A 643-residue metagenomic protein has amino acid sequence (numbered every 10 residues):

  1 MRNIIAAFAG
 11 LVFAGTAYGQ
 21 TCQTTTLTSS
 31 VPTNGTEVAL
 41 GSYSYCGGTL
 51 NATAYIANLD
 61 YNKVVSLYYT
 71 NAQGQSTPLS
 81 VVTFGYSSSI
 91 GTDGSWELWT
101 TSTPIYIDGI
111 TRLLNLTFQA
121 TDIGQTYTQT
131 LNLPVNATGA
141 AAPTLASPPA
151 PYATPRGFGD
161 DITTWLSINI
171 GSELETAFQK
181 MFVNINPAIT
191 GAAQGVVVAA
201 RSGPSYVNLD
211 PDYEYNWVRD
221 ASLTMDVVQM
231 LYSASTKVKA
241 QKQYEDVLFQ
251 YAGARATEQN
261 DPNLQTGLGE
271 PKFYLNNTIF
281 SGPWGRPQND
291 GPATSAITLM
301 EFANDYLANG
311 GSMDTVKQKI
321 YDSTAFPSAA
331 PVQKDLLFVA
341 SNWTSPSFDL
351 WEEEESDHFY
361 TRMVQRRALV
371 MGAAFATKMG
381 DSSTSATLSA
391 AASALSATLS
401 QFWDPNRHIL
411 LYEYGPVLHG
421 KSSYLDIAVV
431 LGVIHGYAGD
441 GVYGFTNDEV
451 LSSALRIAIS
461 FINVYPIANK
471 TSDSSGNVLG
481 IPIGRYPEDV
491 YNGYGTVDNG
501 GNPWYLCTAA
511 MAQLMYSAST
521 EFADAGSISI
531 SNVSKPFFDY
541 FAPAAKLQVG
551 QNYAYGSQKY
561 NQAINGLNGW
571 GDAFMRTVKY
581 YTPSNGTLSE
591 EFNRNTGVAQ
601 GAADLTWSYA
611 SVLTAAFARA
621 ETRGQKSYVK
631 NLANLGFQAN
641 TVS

Functional and structural regions predicted by a protein language model:
M1-T21: Fungal secretory targeting signals
G19-A146: Glycan-association/targeting regions that enable binding to alpha-glucans and other polysaccharides
A140-R219, Q250, A254, E258-E270: Low-complexity, Ser/Thr/Pro/Gly-enriched N-terminal "stalk/linker" regions
G157-S167, G171, S222-Q241, T294-Y321 (+4 more regions): Well-ordered alpha-helical scaffold segments within catalytic/enzyme domains
A199-D210, E270-R286, A340-D357, N406-P416 (+1 more regions): Acidic/His metal-coordination segments adjacent to aromatic residues that form catalytic metal sites in metalloenzymes
Y213-N342, R362, V612: Aromatic-rich carbohydrate-recognition surfaces in CAZymes
V218, A256-D290, F359-R366, K378 (+5 more regions): Extended ligand-binding clefts on enzyme/binding-domain cores
D261-Q265, G269, F273, G493-C507 (+1 more regions): CBM-like carbohydrate-recognition segments
